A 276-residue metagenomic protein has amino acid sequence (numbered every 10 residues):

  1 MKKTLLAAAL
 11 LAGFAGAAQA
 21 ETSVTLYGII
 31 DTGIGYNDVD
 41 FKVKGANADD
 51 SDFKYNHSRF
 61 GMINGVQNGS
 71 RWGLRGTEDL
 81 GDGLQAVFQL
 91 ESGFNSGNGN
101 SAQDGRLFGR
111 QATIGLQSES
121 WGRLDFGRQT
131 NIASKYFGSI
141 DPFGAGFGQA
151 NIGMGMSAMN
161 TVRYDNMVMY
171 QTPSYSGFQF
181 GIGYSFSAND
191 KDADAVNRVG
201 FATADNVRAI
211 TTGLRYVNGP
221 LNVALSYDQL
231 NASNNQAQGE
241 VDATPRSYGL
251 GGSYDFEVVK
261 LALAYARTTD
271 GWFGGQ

Functional and structural regions predicted by a protein language model:
M1-E21: Gram-negative bacterial Sec-dependent N-terminal signal peptides
E21-Y36, Y55-N189, R215-G219: Outer membrane beta-barrel
I34-K42, F94-N100, I132-Y136, A188-D192 (+4 more regions): Gram-negative outer-membrane beta-barrel proteins
K42-R59, A193-A202: Surface-exposed intrinsically disordered loops and tails
V43-A48, D104-R106, P142-F147, R198 (+1 more regions): Flexible, surface-exposed loop regions and adjacent strand-edge segments of Gram-negative outer-membrane beta-barrel
H57-F60, N100, M154-M156, V196-G200 (+2 more regions): Extracellular loop and loop/strand-boundary signature of outer-membrane beta-barrel proteins
S185, N189-T203, A209-G213: Extracellular/periplasmic Venus flytrap/periplasmic-binding protein
A204-Q276: Detector for outer-membrane/organellar transmembrane beta-barrel domains, recognizing the amphipathic beta-strand
